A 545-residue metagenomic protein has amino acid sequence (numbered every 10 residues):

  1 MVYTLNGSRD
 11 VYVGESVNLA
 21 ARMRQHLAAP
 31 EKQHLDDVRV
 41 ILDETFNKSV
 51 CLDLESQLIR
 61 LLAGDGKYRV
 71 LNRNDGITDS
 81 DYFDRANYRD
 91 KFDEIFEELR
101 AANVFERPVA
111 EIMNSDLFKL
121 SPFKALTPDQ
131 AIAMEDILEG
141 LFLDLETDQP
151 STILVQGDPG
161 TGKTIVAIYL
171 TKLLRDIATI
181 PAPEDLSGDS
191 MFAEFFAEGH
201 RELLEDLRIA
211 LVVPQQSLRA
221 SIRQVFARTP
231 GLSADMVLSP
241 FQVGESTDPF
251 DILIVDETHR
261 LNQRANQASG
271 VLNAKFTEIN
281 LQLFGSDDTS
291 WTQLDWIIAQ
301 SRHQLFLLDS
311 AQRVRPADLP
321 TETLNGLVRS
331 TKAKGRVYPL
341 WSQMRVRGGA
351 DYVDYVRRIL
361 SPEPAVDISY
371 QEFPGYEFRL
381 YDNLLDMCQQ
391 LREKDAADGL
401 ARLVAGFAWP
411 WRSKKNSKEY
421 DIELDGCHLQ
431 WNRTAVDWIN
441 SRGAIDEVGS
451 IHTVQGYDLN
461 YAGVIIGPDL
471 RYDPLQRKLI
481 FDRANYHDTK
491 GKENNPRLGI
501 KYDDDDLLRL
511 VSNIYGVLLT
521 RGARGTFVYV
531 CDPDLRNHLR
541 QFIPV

Functional and structural regions predicted by a protein language model:
M1, A20, Q25-D144: Boundary/linker segments flanking structured domains
M1-A21: GIY-YIG nuclease catalytic motif and its immediate N-terminal context
V155: Hydrophobic anchor at the beta1->P-loop junction of P-loop NTPases
K163: Conserved lysine of the Walker
V166, L170: Hydrophobic positions on the alpha1 helix immediately C-terminal to the Walker A/P-loop
I252-V337: Signature of the SF2 helicase/ATPase Hel1-core->accessory helical subdomain module
H303-L305, E447-V545: C-terminal accessory regions
R315-P320, R329-K478: Conserved helicase/translocase motor-coupling segment
